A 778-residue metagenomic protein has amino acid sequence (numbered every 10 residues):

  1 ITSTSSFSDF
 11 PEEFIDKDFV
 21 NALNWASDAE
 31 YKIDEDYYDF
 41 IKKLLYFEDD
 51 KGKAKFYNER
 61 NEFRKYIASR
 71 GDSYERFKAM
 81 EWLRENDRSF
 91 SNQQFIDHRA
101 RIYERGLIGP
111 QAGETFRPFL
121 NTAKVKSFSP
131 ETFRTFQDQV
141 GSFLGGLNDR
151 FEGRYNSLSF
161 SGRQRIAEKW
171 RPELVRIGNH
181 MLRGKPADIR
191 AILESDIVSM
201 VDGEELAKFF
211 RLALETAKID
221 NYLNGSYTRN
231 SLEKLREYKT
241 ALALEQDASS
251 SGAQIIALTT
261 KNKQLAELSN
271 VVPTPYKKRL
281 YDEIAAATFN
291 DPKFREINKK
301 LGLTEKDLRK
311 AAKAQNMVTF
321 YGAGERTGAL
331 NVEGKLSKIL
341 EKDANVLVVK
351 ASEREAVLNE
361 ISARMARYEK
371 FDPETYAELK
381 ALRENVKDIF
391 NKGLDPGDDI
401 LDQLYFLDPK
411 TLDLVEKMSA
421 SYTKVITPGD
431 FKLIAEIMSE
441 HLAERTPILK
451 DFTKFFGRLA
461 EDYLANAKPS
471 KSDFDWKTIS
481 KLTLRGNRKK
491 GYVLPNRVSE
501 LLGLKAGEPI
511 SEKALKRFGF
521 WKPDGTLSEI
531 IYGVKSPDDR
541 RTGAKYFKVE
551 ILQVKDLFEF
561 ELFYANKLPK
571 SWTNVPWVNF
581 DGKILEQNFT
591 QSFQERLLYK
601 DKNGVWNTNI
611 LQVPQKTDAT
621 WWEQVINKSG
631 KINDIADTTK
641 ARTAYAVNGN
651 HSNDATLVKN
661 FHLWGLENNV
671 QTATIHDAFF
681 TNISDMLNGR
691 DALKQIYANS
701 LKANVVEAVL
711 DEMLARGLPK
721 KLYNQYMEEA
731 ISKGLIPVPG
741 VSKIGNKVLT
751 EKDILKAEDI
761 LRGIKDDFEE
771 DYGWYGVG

Functional and structural regions predicted by a protein language model:
I1-N316, F320-A646, W664-E667, R690-D691 (+1 more regions): Non-catalytic nucleic-acid-binding interfaces of large nucleic-acid enzymes and RNP effectors
Q93, Q671, A678: Short, surface-exposed charged micro-motifs
I102-E104, D677-T681: Short cationic amphipathic helices and targeting signals
T327, F680-L693: Catalytic palm subdomain of template-directed nucleic-acid polymerases, centered on the conserved carboxylate motif
G328, V658, D677-F679: Hydrophobic, well-ordered secondary-structure elements that form the walls of internal hydrophobic environments
M438, A673, F680-I683: Short glycine-rich phosphate-binding loop at a beta-alpha junction
T643-V658: Conserved pre-motif C helix in the palm subdomain of viral-like polymerases
D654-I675: Active-site palm subdomain of RNA-directed nucleic acid polymerases
